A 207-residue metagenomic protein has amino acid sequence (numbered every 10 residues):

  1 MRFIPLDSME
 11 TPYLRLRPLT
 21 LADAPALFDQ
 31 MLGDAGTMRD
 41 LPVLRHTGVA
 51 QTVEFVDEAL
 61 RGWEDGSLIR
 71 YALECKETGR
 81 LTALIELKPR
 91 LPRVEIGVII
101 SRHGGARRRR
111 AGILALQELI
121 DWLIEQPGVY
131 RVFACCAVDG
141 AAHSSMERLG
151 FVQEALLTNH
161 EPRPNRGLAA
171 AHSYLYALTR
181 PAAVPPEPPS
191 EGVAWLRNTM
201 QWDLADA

Functional and structural regions predicted by a protein language model:
M1-A26, Q30-G36, R70, E74-A207: Acyl-donor (CoA/ACP) binding surface of acyl/acetyltransferases
G36-E58, I69-Y71: Conserved GNAT-fold acetyl-CoA-binding loop/helix
D57-L60, I120: Generic structural signal for well-ordered alpha-helical scaffold segments
R61-G66: Short loop/turn motifs at secondary-structure junctions and domain boundaries
